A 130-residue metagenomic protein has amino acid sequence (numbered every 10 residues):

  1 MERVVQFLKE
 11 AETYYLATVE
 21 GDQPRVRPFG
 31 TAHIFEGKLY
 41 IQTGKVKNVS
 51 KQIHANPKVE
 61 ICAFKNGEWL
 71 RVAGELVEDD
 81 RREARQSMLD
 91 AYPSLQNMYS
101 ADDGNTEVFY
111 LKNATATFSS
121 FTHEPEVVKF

Functional and structural regions predicted by a protein language model:
Q6-E20, V59-I61: A short, Trp-centered hydrophobic/proline-enriched beta-strand micro-motif
A11, N56, Y92: Acidic-histidine catalytic/liganding microenvironments
F29-A32, G74-L76: Hydrophobic/aromatic beta-strand elements that line small-molecule binding cavities or substrate pockets in beta-rich
A32-G67: A short mixed-secondary-structure module that forms the rim of ligand-binding clefts
R71-F130: Charged, gly/pro-rich active-site loop segments
